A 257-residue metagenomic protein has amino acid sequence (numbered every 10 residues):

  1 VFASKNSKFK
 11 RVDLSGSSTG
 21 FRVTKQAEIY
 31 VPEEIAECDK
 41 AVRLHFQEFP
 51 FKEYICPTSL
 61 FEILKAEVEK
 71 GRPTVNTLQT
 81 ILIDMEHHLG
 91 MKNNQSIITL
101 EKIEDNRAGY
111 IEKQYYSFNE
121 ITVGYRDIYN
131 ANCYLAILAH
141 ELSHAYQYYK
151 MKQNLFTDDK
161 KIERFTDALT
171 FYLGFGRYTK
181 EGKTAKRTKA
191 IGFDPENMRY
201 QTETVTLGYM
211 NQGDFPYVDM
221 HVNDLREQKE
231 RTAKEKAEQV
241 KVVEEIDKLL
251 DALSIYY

Functional and structural regions predicted by a protein language model:
F2-E67: Hydrophobic or amphipathic, alpha-helical segments that drive membrane association/targeting
L14-A36, D194-Y257: Pan-zinc metallopeptidase signature
R22, V31-R43, P57, N76 (+6 more regions): A structural signal for the main folded, soluble domain(s) of proteins
F46-S117, D127-N132, T179: Auxiliary, metal-adjacent structural segments of Zn-dependent hydrolase domains
V68, Q153-D159: Short, flexible/disordered intra-domain loops and linkers
T122-L138, T157, K161: Short pre-active-site segment immediately N-terminal to the catalytic Zn-binding motif
A136-K152: Active-site recognition of the HExxH zinc-binding catalytic motif
T157-F193: Post-HExxH zinc-binding segment in Zn-dependent metallohydrolases
